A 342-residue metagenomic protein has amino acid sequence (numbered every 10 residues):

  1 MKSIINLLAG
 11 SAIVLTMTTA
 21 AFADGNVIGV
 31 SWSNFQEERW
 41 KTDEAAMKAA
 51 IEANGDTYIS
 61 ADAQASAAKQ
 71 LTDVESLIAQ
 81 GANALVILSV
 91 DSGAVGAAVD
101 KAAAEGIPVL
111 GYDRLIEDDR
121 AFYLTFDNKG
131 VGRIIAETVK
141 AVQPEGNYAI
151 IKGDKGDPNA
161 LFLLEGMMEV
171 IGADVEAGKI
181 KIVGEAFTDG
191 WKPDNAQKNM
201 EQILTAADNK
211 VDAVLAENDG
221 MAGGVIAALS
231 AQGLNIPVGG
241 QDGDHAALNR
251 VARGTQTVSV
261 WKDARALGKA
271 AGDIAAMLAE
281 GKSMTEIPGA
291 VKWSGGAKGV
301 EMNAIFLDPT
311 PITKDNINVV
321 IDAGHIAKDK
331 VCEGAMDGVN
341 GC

Functional and structural regions predicted by a protein language model:
K2-G10, V14: Sec-dependent signal peptide recognition, specifically the positively charged N-region followed immediately by
S3-N6, A21-C342: A residue-level marker of the well-folded mature domains of exported/periplasmic proteins
V14-F22: C-terminal segment of classical bacterial N-terminal signal peptides
